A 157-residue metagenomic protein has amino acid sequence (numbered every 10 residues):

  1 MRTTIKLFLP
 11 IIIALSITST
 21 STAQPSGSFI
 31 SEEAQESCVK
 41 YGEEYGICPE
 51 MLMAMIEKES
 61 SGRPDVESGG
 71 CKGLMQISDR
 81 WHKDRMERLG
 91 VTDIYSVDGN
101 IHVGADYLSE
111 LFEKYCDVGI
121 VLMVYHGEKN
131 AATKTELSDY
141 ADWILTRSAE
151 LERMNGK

Functional and structural regions predicted by a protein language model:
M1-L9: Bacterial N-terminal signal peptides that target proteins for export
F8-S16: Bacterial N-terminal signal peptides
T18-S21: N-terminal signal peptide c-region/cleavage motif recognized by signal peptidases
Q24-K157: Catalytic glycan-binding domains that act on GlcNAc-containing polysaccharides
